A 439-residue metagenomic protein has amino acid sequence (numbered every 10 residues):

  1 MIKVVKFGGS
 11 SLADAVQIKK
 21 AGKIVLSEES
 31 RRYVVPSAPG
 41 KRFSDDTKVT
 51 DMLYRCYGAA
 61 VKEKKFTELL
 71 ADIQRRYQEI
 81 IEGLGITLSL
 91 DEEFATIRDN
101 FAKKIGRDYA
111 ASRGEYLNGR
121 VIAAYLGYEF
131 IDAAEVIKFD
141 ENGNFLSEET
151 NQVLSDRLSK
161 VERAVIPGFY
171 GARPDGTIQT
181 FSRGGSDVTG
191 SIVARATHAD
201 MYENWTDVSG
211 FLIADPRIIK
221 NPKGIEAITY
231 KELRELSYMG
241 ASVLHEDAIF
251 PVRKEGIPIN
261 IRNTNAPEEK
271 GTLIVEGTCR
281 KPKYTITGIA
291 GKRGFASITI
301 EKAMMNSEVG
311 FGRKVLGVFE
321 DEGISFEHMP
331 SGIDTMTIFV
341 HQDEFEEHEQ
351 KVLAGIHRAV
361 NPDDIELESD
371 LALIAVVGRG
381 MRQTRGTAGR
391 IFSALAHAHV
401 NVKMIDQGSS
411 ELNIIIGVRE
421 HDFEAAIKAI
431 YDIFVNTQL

Functional and structural regions predicted by a protein language model:
M1-L244, I249, H341, G417-R419 (+1 more regions): Nucleotide/pyrophosphate-binding catalytic subdomain
I2-K3, R31-V34, Y128-E129, E162-V165 (+13 more regions): Structural motif
P39-G40, V208-G210, I259, N263-E268 (+3 more regions): Glycine-rich beta-alpha junction loops
K41, I137-F139, G210-F211, P267-E269 (+2 more regions): Short secondary-structure capping/turn micro-motifs that flank functional sites
L244-E246, E255, R262-T272, E346-E349: Surface-exposed amphipathic alpha-helical tracts and adjacent flexible/coil segments at the periphery of soluble enzymes
K270-L439: A conserved regulatory-domain signal marking ACT and ACT-like small-molecule sensing domains and adjacent regulatory
